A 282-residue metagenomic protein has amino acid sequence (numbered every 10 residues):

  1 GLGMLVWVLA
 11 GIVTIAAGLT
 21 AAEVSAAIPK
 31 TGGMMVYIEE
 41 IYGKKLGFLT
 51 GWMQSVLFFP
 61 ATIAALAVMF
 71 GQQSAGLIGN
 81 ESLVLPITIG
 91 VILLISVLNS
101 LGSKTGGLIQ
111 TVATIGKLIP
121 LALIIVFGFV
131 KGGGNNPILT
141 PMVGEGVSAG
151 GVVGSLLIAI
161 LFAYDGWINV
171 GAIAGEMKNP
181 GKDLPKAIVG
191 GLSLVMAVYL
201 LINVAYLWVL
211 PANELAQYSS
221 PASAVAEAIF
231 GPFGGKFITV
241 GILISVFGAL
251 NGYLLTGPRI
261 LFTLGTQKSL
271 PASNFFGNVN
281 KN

Functional and structural regions predicted by a protein language model:
L2-M4, Y42-G47, E81-P86, E145-V152 (+1 more regions): Membrane-interfacial loop-to-helix junctions in multi-pass transporters
V8, I12-A16, V56, P60 (+6 more regions): Generic alpha-helical transmembrane segments of integral inner-membrane proteins, especially permease/transport modules
I15-I92, S96-S100, T105, I242-T263: Hydrophobic transmembrane alpha-helices that form the core helical bundles of multi-pass secondary transporters
P29-T31, E40-L46, G175-D183, G190 (+2 more regions): Juxtamembrane helix-boundary/capping and inter-helix hinge elements in multi-pass membrane proteins
V36-Y37, G43, A75-N80, A187-N251 (+1 more regions): TM-loop-TM module centered on a large, flexible mid-protein loop between adjacent transmembrane helices in multi-pass
M69-I78, G133-G146, A212-S220: Membrane-interface helix termini and inter-helical loops of multi-pass transporters
V84-G134, V147, I188-V189: Membrane-interface loop-to-helix entry segments
F127-G128, G144-V198, I202-A205, V209 (+1 more regions): Hydrophobic, membrane-embedded alpha-helices of multi-pass small-molecule transporters
